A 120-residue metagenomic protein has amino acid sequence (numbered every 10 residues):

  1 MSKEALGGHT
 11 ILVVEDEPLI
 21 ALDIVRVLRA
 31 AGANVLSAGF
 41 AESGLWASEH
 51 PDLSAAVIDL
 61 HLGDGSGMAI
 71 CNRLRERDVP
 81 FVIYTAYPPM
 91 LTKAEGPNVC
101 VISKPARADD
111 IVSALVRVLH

Functional and structural regions predicted by a protein language model:
M1-L12, K93-E95, R107-H120: Non-catalytic signal-transmission and effector/linker regions of two-component phosphorelay proteins
E15: Conserved acidic carboxylate
P18-L36: Two-component/phosphorelay signaling modules centered on CheY-like receiver
G32-A41, A47: Short hydrophobic/Thr-rich beta-strand motif most characteristic of the beta2 strand and flanking loop of CheY-like
D59: Active-site residues of response regulator receiver
D64-A69: Acidic catalytic/metal-coordinating carboxylates
K104: A Lys-centered signature of the CheY-like receiver
